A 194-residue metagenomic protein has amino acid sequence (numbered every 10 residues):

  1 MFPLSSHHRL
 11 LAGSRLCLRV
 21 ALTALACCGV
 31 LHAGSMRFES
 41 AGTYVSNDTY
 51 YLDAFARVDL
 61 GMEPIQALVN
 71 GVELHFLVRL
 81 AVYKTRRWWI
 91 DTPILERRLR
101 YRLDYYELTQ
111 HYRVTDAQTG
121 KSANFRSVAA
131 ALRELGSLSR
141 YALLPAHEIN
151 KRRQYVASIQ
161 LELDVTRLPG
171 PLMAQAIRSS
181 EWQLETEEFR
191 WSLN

Functional and structural regions predicted by a protein language model:
M1-G13: N-terminal secretory signal peptides that target proteins for export/translocation
S14-G29: Bacterial N-terminal signal peptides
G34-L74: N-terminal onset of structured domains
M36-G42, M62, R98-R100, R140-P145: Short structured motifs
V45-Y50, Y106-T109, H147-V156: A short, structured loop/turn motif at beta-sheet edges
D53-A56, E107, A130-P145: A beta-strand/beta-hairpin structural motif
P64-A129: Structured domain cores in non-transmembrane regions
L143-N194: Glycine-rich, aromatic-bearing surface loops/beta-hairpins
